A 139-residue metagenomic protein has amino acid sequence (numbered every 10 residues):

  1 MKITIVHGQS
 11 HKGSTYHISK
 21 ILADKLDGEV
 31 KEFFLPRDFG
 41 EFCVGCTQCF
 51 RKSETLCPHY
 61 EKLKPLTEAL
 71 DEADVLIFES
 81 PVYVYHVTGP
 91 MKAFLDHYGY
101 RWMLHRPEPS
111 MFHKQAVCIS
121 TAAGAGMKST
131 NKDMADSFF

Functional and structural regions predicted by a protein language model:
M1-P107: N-terminal beta1-alpha1-beta2 submodule of the flavodoxin-like/Rossmannoid cofactor-binding fold
P107-F139: Short, glycine-/small-residue-rich phosphate/pyrophosphate-handling segment
